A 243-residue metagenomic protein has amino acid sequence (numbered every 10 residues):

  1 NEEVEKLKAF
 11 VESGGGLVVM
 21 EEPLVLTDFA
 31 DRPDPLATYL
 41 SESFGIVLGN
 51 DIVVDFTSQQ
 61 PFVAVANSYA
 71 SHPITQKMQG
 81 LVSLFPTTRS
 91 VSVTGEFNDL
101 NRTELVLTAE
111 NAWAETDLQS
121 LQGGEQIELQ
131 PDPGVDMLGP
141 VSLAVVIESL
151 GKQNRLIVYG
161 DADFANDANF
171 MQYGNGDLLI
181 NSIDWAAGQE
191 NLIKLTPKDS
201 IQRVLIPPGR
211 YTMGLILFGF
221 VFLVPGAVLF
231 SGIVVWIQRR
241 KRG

Functional and structural regions predicted by a protein language model:
N1-N191: Acidic, S/T/G-rich, low-cysteine, solvent-exposed domains in lumenal/extracellular/periplasmic regions of secretory
S58, G123, I193-I201, G243: Residue-level signal for alpha-helical context at structural boundaries
F164, N169, K194-F220: Short, aromatic-rich amphipathic segments at membrane interfaces that lie adjacent to a transmembrane helix or signal
F220-F222, V228: Hydrophobic alpha-helical transmembrane segments of integral membrane proteins, especially lipid-exposed positions
V228-G243: Juxtamembrane interface at the cytosolic side of transmembrane helices
